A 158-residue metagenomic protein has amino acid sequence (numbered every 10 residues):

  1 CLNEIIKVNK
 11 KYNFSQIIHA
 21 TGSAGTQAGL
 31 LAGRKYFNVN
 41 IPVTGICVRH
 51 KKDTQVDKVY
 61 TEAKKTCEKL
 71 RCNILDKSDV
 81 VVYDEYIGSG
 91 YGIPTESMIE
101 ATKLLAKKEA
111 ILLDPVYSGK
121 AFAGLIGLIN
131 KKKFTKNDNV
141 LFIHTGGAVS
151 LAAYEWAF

Functional and structural regions predicted by a protein language model:
C1-V80, I143-F158: Glycine-rich phosphate/pyrophosphate-binding loop at beta-loop-alpha junctions
K10-Q16, D114, T135-N137: Short helix-loop-beta connector
K77-K136: Active-site-adjacent helical/loop segments in soluble small-molecule enzymes
K136-H144: C-terminal capping/lid region of NAD(P)-dependent oxidoreductase domains
